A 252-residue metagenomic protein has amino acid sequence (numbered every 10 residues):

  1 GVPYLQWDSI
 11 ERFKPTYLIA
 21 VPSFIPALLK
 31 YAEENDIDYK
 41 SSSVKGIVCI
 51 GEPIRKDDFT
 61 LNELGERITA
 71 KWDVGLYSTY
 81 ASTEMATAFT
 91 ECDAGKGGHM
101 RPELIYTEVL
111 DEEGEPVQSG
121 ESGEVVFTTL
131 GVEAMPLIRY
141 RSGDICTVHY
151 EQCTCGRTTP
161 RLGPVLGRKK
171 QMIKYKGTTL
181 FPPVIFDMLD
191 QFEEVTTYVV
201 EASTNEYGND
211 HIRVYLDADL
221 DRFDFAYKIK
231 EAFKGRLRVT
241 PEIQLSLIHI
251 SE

Functional and structural regions predicted by a protein language model:
V2-E252: Active-site glycine/GP-rich loop and adjacent strand/helix microenvironment that borders small-molecule binding pockets
